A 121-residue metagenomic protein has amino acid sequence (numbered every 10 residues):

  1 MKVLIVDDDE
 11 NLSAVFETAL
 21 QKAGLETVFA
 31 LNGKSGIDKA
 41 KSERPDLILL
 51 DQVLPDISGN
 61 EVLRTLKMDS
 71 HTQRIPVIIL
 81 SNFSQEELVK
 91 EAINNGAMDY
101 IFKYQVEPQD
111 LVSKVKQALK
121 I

Functional and structural regions predicted by a protein language model:
D7: Conserved acidic carboxylate
S13, P55, Q85: The feature encodes the CheY-like receiver
A14-K22: Charged docking surfaces used in two-component/phosphorelay signaling
G24-L31, K39: Short hydrophobic/Thr-rich beta-strand motif most characteristic of the beta2 strand and flanking loop of CheY-like
N32-S35, S58-R64: Acidic catalytic/metal-coordinating carboxylates
E43-L49, L54: Active-site beta3 strand of CheY-like receiver
E61, S84-S113: Alpha4 helix (beta4-alpha4-beta5 surface) of REC/receiver domains from two-component response regulators
